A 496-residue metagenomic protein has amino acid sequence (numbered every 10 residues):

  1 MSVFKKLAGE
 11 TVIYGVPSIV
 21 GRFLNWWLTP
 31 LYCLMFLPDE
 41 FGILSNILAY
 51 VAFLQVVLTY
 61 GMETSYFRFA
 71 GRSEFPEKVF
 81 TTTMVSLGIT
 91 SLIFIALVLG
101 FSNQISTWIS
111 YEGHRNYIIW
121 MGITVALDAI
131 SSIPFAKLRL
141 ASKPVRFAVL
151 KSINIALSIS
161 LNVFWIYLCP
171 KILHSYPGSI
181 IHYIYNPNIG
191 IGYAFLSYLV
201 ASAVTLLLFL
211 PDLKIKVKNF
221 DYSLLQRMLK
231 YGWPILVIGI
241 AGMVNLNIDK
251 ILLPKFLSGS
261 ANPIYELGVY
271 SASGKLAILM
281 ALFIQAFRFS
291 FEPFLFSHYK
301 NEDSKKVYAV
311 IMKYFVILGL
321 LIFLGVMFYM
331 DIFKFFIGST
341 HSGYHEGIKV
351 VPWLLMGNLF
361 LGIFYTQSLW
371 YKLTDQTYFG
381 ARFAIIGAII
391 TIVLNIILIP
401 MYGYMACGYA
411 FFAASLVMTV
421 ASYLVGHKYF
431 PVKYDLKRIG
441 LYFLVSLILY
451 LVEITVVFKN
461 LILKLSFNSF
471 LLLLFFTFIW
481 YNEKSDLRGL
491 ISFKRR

Functional and structural regions predicted by a protein language model:
M1-V3, L7, L173-Y193, L206-L246 (+4 more regions): Interhelical loop/hinge segments that connect adjacent transmembrane helices in multipass membrane
V3-E63, G88-S102, T124, S158-I159 (+4 more regions): Signature of the first transmembrane helix
G9-G21, I47, V56-N103, G113-W120 (+5 more regions): Membrane-water interface segments that mark the loop-to-transmembrane alpha-helix transition
E10-N25, A194-F209, L213, Y222-P293 (+3 more regions): Transmembrane helical elements of multi-pass membrane transporters/channels
P17, G21-N25, T29, I47-V51 (+12 more regions): Short runs within selected transmembrane alpha-helices of multi-pass transporters and secretion channels
T29-F53, R115-N116, P187-I191, R227-Y231 (+3 more regions): Interfacial/gating helices of multi-pass transporter permease domains
F69-S86, V269-A384: Specific pore-lining/lateral-gate transmembrane helices of multi-pass inner-membrane transport and insertion machines
E453-R496: Membrane-proximal transmembrane or re-entrant/amphipathic helices at the cytosolic face
